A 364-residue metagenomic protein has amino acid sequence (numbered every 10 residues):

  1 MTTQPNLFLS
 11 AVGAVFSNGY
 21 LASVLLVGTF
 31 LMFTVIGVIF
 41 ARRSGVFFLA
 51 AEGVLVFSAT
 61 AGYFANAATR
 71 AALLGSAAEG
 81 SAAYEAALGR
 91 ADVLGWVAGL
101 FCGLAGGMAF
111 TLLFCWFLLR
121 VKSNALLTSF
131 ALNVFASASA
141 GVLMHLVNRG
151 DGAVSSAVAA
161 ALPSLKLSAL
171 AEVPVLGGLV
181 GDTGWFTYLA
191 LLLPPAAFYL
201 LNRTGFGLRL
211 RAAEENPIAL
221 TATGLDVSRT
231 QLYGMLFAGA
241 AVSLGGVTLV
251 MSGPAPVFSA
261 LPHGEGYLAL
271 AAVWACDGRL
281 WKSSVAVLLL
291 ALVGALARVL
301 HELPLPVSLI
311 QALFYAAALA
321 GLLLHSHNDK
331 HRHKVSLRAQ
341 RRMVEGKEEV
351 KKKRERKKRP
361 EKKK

Functional and structural regions predicted by a protein language model:
M1-V35, R42, F47, A61 (+1 more regions): Membrane-interfacial amphipathic/re-entrant helices at transmembrane-helix boundaries
Y20-L21, L73, L201, A238-A271 (+2 more regions): Inter-helical junctions in multi-pass inner-membrane proteins, predominant in energy-converting antiporter-like
G28-I39, G53-F57, A109-L112, S243-L244 (+3 more regions): Hydrophobic alpha-helical segments embedded in the membrane of multi-pass proteins
S76-F135, L290, G294: Alpha-helical transmembrane segments within multi-pass membrane transporters and channels
W116, R120-N148, S155-A159, A190 (+2 more regions): Pore- or pathway-lining transmembrane helices of multi-pass membrane proteins that form conduits for solutes/ions
A136-N202, L305-I310, Q340-K347: Transmembrane helix-bundle core of multi-pass membrane transporters and related energy-transducing complexes
L179-V257, L280-V285: Helix-loop-helix "hairpin" substructures at the membrane interface of multi-pass membrane proteins
G205, E215-R229, A297-K364: Cytosolic-side transmembrane-helix boundaries in multi-pass membrane proteins
